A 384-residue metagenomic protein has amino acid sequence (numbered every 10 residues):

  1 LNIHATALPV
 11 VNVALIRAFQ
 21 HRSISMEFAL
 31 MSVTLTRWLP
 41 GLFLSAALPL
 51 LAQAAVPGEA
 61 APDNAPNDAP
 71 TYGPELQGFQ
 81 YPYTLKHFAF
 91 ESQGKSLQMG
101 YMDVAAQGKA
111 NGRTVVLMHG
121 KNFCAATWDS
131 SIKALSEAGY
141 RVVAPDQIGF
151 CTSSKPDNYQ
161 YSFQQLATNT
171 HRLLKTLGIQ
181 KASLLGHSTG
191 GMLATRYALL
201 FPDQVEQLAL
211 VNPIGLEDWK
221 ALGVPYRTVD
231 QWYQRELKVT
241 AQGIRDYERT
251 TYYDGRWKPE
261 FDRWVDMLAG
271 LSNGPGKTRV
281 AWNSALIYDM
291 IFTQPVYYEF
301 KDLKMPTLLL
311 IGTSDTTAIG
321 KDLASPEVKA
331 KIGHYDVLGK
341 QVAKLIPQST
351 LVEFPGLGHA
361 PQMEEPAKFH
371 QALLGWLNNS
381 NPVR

Functional and structural regions predicted by a protein language model:
P40-P49: Bacterial N-terminal signal peptides
P74-V104: N-terminal cap/lid segment of alpha/beta-hydrolase-fold proteins
S92-K95, M102-G108, Q147-L185, T189 (+2 more regions): Active-site loop/oxyanion-hole signature of alpha/beta-hydrolase fold enzymes
Q93, L97, V104-T152: Conserved HGGG/HGGXW glycine-rich cap/lid loop of the alpha/beta-hydrolase fold
T195, L199, L208-V239: Flexible "cap/lid" loop of the alpha/beta hydrolase fold
V239-K301: Conserved alpha/beta-hydrolase catalytic His-Asp/Glu region
G274-L338: Conserved serine/cysteine hydrolase catalytic core
V337-Q341, L345-R384: Catalytic active-site module of serine/aspartate enzymes centered on a nucleophile-bearing elbow/loop
